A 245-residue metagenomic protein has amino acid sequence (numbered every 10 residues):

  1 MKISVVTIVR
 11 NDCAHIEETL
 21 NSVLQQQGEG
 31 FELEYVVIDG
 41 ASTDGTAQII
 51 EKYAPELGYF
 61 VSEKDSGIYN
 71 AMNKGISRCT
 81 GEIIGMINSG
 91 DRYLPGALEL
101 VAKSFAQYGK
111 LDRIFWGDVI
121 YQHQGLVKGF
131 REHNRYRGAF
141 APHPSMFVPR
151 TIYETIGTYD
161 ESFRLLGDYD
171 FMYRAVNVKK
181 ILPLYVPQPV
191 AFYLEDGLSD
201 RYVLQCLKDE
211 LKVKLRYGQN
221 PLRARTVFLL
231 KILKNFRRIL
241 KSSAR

Functional and structural regions predicted by a protein language model:
K2-S4, E34, D170: Cell-envelope/extracellular polymer assembly enzymes that use nucleotide-activated donors
N21-E32: Short, acidic, metal-binding catalytic loop of nucleotide-sugar glycosyltransferases
E32-A41, V61-K64: Short beta-strand/loop segment that forms part of the nucleotide-sugar
I38-Q48, N88-D91: A conserved acidic beta->alpha catalytic loop
T46, S62-C79: Glycine-rich, basic loop-to-helix element that forms the pyrophosphate-binding segment of sugar-nucleotide handling
I84: Short aromatic/hydrophobic "clamp" motif used to bind/position activated sugar donors
R92-V127: Conserved donor NDP-sugar-binding/catalytic core segment of glycosyltransferases
G129-D209, V213: Conserved nucleotide-sugar donor-binding catalytic segment
